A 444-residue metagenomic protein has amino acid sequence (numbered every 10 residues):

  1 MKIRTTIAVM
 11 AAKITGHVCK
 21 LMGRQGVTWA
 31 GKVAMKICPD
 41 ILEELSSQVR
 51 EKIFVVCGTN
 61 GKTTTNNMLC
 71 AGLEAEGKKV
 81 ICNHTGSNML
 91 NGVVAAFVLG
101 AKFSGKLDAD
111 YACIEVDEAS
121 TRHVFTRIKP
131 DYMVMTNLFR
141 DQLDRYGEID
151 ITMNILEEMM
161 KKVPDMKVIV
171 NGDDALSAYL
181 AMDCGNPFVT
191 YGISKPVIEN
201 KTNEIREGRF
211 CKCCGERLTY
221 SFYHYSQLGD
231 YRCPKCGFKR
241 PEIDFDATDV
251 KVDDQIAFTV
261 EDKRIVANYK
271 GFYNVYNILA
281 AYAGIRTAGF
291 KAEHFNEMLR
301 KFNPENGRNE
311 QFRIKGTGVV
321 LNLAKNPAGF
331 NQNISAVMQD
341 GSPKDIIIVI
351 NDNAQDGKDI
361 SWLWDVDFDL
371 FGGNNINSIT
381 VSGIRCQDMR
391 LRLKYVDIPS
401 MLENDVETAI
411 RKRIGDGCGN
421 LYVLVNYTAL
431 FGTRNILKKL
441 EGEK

Functional and structural regions predicted by a protein language model:
I3-G192, N200-T202, R206, F210: Phosphate-binding loop of NTP-binding sites
E115, T136, I169, N277 (+3 more regions): Residue-level signal for inorganic ion chemistry
R127-N137, L228-E242, Y269-R300: A conserved, hydrophobic alpha-helical segment in the catalytic core of large ATP/adenylate-utilizing enzymes
S194-I256, N268: Cys/His-rich short segments
N203-R209, Y269-A280, E305-N309: Short glycine/threonine-rich catalytic loop with a Thr-x-Gly-x-Asp
F238, K251-D253, G284-V320, A324: Gly/charged, well-structured mid-domain segments that form the phosphate/adenylate-handling core of ATP-dependent
E305, L323-L402, L440-E443: Active-site beta-alpha connecting loops in nucleotide-dependent enzymes
V423-K444: Glycine/aspartate-rich loop-and-adjacent alpha/beta segment that forms the canonical ThDP
